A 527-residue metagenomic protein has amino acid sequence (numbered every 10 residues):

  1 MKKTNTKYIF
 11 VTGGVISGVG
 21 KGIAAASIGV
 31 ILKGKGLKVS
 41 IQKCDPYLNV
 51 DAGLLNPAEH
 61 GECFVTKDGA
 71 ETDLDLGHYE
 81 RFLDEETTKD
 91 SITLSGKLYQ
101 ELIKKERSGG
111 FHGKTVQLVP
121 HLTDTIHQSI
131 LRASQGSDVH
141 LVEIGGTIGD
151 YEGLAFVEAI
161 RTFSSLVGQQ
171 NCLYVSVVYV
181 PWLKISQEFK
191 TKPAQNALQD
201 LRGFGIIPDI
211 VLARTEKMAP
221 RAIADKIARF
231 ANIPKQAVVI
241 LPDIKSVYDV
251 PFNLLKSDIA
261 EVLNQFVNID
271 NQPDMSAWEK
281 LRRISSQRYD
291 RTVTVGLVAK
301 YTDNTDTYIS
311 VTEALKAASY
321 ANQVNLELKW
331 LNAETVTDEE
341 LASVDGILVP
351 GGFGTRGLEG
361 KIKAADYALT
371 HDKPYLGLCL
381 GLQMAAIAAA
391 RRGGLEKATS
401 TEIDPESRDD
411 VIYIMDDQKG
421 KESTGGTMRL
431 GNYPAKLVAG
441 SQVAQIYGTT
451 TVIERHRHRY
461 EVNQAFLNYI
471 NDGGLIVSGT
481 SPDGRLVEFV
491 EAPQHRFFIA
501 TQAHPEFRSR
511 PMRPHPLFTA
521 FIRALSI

Functional and structural regions predicted by a protein language model:
M1-V324, W330, E334-G346, F353-G354 (+4 more regions): Flexible phosphate-sensing "switch/lid" loops adjacent to ATP/NTP-binding sites across phosphate-transfer
N5, I207, P234, R291 (+6 more regions): A generic structural signal for well-ordered coil/turn residues at beta-strand boundaries that shape enzyme active-site
I16-G22, A26-V30, G34, S343-P434 (+3 more regions): Cysteine-nucleophile active-site neighborhood
D75-D84, T335, A386-E488, A524-I527: Pocket-forming structural segment of enzyme catalytic cores
T294-V295, I499-Q502: Active-site-proximal beta-strand elements of phosphoester/diester hydrolases
R459, Q502-R510: Glycine-rich phosphate/pyrophosphate-binding beta-alpha loops
V490-H495: Active-site beta-strand termini and strand-to-loop segments that position acidic
